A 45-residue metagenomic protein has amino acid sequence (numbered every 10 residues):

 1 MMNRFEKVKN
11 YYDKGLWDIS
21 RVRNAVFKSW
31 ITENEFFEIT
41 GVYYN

Functional and structural regions predicted by a protein language model:
M1-N45: Viral virion structural and adsorption modules
